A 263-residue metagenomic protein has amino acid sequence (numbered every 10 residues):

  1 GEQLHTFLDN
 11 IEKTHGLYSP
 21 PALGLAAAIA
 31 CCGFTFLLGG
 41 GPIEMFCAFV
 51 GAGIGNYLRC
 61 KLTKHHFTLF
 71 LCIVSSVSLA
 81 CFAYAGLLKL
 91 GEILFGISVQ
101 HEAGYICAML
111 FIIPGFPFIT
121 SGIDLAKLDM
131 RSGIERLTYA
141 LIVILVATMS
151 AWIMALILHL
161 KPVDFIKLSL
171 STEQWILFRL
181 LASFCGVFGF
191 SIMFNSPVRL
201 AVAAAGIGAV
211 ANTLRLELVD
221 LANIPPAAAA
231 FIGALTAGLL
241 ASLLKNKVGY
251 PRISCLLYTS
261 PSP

Functional and structural regions predicted by a protein language model:
G1-L25: Cytosolic regulatory and coupling regions of membrane transport/channel systems
L17-F95, Q100-E102, I106-I119: Core alpha-helical transmembrane segments of integral membrane proteins
A26-A27, C31, C47, G51-G55 (+17 more regions): Alpha-helical transmembrane segments in multi-pass membrane proteins
G40-V50, H101-I113, L168-L181, N223-A234: Structural signature of hydrophobic alpha-helical transmembrane segments
N56-H66, I119-R131, G186-S196, A241-G249: C-terminal ends of transmembrane helices
H65-S75, E102, A126-I144, V248-L257: Membrane-interface segments at loop-to-transmembrane junctions
E92-Q100, H159-S171: Membrane-interface helix termini and inter-helical loops of multi-pass transporters
Y258-P263: Conserved small/polar residues in nucleotide/adenosyl-binding loops
